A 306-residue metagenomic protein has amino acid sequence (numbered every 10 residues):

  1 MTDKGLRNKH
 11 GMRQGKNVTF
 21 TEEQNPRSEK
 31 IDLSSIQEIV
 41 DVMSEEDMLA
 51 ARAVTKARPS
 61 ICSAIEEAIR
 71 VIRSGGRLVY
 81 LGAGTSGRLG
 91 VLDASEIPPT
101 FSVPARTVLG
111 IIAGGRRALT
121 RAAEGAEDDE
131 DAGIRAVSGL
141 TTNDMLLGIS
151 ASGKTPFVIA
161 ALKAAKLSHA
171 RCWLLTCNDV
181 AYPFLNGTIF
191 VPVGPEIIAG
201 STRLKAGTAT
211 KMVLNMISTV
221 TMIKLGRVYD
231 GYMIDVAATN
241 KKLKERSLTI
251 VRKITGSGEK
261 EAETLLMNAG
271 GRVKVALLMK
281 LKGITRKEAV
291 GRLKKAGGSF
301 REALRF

Functional and structural regions predicted by a protein language model:
G5, G11-A53: Cofactor-/ligand-binding subdomain signature composed of acidic, glycine-rich, tryptophan-containing flexible loops
S44-A50, L109-T120, Y229, G270: Gly-rich Lys/Arg/Thr-decorated short loops/hinges at beta-loop-alpha junctions or inter-strand turns that position
K56-V71: A short, well-structured juxtamembrane/interface segment
I72-R73, K166: Anion (oxyanion) recognition and catalysis
G75-G76, H169: Glycine-centered short loops/turns at secondary-structure junctions
L81-V213, T219-L225: Glycine-rich phosphate-binding loops that contact phosphosugars or nucleotide phosphates
T142, M216, T221-F306: Short, amphipathic alpha-helical interaction segments embedded in low-complexity terminal/linker regions of eukaryotic
